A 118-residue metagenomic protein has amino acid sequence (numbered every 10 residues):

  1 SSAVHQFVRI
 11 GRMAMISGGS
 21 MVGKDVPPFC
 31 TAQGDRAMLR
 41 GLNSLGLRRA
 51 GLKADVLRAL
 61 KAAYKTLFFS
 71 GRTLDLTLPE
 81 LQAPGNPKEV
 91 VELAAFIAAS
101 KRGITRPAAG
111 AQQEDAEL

Functional and structural regions predicted by a protein language model:
S1-M38: Structural signal for interior beta-strand "rungs" in well-ordered beta-sheet cores of soluble enzyme domains
F29, D35-L118: Terminal amphipathic alpha-helical/low-complexity segments used for targeting or macromolecular assembly
